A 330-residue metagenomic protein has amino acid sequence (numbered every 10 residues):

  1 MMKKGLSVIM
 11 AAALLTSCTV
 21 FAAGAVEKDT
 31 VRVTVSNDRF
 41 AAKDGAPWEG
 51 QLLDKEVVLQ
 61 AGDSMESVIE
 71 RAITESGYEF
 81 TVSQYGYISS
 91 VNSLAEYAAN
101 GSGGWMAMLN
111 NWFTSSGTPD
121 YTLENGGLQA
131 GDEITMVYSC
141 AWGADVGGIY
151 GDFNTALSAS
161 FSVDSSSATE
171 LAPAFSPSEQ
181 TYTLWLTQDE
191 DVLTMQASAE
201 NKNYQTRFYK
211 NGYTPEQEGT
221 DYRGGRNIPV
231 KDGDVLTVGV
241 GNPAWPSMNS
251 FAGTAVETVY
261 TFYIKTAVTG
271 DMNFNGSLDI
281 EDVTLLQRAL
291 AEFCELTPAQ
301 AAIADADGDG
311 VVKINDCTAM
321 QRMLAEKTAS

Functional and structural regions predicted by a protein language model:
M2-A23: Sec-dependent N-terminal signal peptides of Gram-positive bacterial secreted proteins and lipoproteins
S17-A25, K265-S330: Cellulosome-associated attachment modules in secreted, modular CAZymes
W48-M65: Short, contiguous acidic and Ser/Thr-rich linear segments
M65-G126: Hydrophobic, secondary-structure "cap" segments at the distal end of domains
G131-I134, G233: Loop/turn positions that initiate beta-strands
T135-M136, V238: A generic structural signal for residues embedded in beta-strands
V137-A144: Short, charged beta-turn/beta-strand-edge "cap" motif at the junction between a beta-strand and an adjacent loop
G147-A267: Beta-rich interaction/scaffold domains
